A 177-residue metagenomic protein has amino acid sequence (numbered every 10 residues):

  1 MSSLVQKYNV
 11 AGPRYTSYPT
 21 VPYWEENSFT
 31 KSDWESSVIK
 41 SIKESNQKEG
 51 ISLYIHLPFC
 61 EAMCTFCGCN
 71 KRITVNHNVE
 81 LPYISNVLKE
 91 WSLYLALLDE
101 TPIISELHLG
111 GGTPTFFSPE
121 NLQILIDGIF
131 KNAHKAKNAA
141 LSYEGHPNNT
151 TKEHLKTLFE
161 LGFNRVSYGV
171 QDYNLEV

Functional and structural regions predicted by a protein language model:
M1-S52: Flexible, acidic/Gly-rich N-terminal and inter-domain linker regions that tether and position cofactor-handling modules
G50-Y83, L161, Q171, L175-E176: Canonical Radical SAM [4Fe-4S] cluster-binding loop centered on the CxxxCxxC motif and its immediate flanking residues
I51-I55, S105-L107, A139-G145, V166-Y168: Hydrophobic faces of well-ordered beta-strands that scaffold small-molecule active sites in alpha/beta enzyme cores
C60, V87, L109, Y143 (+2 more regions): Conserved, mostly hydrophobic/aromatic
M63, E100-I103, K137, G162: Short loop/turn motifs at secondary-structure junctions
N78-L88, P147-E153: Glycine-rich anion/phosphate-binding loops
V87-L97: A short, N-terminal amphipathic alpha-helix
L98-A133, L141, H146-T157, L175-V177: Conserved glycine-rich "GG(E/T)P / GGGxP" loop and the immediately following alpha-helix in the radical SAM core
